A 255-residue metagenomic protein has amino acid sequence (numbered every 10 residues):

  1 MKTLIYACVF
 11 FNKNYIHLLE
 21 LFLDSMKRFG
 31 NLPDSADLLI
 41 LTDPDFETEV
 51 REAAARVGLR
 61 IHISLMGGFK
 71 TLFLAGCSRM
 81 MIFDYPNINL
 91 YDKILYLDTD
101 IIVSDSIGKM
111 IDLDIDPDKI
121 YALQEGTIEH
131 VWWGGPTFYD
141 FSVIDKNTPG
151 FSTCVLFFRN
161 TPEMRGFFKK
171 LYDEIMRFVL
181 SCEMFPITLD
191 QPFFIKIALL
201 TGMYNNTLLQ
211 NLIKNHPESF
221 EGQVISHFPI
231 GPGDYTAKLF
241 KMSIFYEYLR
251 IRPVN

Functional and structural regions predicted by a protein language model:
M1-F69, N89-L90, S226-N255: N-terminal anchoring/stem segment of glycosyltransferases
H17-E20, C77, M81, I187-K196: A structural signal for well-ordered alpha-helical segments within the folded catalytic domains of diverse enzymes
T42-T48, D105-I107, N211-K214: Short, polar loop motifs at secondary-structure junctions
D45, P86-I88, R159-E163: Short loop segments at secondary-structure junctions
G67-L97, I102-D112, F151: A conserved donor-nucleotide-binding helix/loop in the catalytic core of Leloir-type glycosyltransferases
R79-M80, D118-K119, T153-L156: Small-molecule pocket liners
V103-F141: Conserved donor-nucleotide/metal-binding helix-loop-beta segment in metal-dependent transferases, i.e., the alpha-helix
T148-K238: Catalytic core and acceptor-binding pocket of nucleotide-sugar-dependent glycosyltransferases
